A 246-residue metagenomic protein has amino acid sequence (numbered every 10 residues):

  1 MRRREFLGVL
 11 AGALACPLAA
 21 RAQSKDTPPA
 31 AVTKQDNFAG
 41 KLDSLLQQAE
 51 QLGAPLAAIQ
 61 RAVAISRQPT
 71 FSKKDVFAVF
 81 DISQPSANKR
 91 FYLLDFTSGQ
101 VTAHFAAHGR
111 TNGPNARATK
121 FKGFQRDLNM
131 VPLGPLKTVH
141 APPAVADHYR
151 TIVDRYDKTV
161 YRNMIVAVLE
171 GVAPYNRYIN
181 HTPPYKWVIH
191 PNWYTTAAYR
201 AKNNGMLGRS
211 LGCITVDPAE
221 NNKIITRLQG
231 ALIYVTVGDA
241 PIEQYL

Functional and structural regions predicted by a protein language model:
E5-S24: N-terminal export signals
T27-L211, P218-L232, G238-L246: Cell wall/extracellular polymer interaction/catalysis modules
